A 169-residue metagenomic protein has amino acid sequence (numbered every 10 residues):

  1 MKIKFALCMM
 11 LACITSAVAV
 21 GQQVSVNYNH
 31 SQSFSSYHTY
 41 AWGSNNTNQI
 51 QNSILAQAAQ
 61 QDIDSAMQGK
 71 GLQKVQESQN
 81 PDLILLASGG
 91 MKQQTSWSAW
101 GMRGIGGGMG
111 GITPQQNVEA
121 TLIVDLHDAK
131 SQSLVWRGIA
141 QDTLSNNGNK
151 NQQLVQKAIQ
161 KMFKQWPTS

Functional and structural regions predicted by a protein language model:
M1-M9: Bacterial N-terminal signal peptides that target proteins for export
C8-S16: Bacterial N-terminal signal peptides
M10, S31, K74, T113-Q115: Residues embedded in well-ordered secondary-structure elements
A19-K70, Q76, N80-I84, T168-S169: A structural "domain/chain start" motif
V20-S33, Q115-T121, L126-S169: C-terminal/domain-edge helix-coil "capping" segments
V24, K70, L83-S133, Q141: Surface-exposed short loop/turn segments
S36, N52, T95-W97, L134 (+1 more regions): Short acidic, gly/pro-rich beta-turn/loop elements at beta-sheet edges and active-site/ligand-binding grooves
N46, I63-Q76, A87-G89, Q93 (+3 more regions): Sec/Tat-exported extracytoplasmic proteins
